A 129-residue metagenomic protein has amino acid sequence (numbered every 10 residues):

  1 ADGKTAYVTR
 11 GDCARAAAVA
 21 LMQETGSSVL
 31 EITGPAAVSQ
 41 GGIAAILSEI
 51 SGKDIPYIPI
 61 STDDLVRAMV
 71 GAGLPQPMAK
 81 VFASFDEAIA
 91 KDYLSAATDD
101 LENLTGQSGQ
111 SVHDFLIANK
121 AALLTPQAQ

Functional and structural regions predicted by a protein language model:
A1-P56, I60, L65-A72, Q76-M78 (+1 more regions): Oxidoreductase cofactor-interface core, primarily capturing Rossmann-like NAD(P)-dependent enzymes
D63-Q129: A hydrophobic C-terminal alpha-helical subdomain
